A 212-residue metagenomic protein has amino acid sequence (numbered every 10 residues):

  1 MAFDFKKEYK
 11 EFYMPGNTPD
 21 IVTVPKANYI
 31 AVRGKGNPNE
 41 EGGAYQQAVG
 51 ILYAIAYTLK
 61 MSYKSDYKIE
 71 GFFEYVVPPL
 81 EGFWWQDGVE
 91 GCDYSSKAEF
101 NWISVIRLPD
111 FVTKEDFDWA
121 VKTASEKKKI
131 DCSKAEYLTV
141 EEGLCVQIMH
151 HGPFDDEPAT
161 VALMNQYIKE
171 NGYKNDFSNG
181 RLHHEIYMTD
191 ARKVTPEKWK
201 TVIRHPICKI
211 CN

Functional and structural regions predicted by a protein language model:
M1-N212: A solvent-exposed interaction/effector surface
